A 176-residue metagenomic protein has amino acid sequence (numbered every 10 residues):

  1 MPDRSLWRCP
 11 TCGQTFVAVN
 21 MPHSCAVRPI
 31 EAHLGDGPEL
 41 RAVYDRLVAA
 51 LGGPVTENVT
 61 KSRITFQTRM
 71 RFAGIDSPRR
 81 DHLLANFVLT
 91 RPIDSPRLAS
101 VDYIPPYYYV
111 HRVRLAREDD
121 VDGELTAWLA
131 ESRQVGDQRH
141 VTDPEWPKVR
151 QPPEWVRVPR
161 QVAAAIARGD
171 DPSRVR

Functional and structural regions predicted by a protein language model:
P2, Y107-V162: Well-ordered alpha/beta subsegment
R4-L6, V19-P22: Residues immediately within or flanking Cys/His clusters that coordinate Zn2+ in small zinc-binding modules
C9-C12: Short cysteine-rich clusters marking metal-coordination/redox-active sites
F16: Cys/His-rich microdomains that often coordinate metals
M21-G37: A short, surface-exposed helix-loop junction/capping segment
P38-V55, L129: Amphipathic alpha-helical segments
D45, N58-R114: Short, conserved beta-strand/beta-arch hydrophobic-aromatic motifs that form part of recognition grooves or interface
V156-R176: Acidic, Ser/Thr-rich low-complexity intrinsically disordered segments
